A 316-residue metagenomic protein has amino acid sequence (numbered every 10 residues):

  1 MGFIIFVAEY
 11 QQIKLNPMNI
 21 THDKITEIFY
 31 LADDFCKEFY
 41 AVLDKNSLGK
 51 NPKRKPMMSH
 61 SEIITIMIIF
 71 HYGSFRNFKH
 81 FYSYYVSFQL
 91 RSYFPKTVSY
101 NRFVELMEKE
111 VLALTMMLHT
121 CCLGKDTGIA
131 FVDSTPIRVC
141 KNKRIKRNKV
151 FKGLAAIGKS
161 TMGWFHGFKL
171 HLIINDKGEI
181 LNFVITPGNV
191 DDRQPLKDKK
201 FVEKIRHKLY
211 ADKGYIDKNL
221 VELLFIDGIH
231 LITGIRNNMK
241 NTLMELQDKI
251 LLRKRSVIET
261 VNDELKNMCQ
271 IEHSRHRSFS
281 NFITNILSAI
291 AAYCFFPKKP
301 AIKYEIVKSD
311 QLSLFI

Functional and structural regions predicted by a protein language model:
M1-I316: Short alpha-helical elements
